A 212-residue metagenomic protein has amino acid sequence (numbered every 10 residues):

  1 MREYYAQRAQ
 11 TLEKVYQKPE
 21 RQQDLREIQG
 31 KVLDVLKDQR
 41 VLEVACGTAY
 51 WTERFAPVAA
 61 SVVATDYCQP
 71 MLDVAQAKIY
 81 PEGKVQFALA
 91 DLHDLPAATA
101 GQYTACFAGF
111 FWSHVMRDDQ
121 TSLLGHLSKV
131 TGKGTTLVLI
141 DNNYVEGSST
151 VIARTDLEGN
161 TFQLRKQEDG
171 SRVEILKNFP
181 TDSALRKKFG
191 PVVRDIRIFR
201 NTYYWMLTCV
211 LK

Functional and structural regions predicted by a protein language model:
M1-K37: Conserved class I S-adenosyl-L-methionine
Q39-G47: Conserved class I S-adenosyl-L-methionine
C46-D94: Class I SAM-dependent methyltransferase SAM/SAH-binding core
T48, E174-K212: Conserved Class I S-adenosyl-L-methionine
D94-A100: Short conserved loop adjoining the S-adenosyl-L-methionine
F107: A conserved beta-strand element that flanks and buttresses the S-adenosyl-L-methionine
T121-K133: A short glycine-rich, Lys/Arg-flanked "PGG" loop and its adjoining helix->strand segment in the class I
I140-F189: C-terminal alpha-helical "lid/dimerization" subdomain adjacent to the S-adenosyl-L-methionine
